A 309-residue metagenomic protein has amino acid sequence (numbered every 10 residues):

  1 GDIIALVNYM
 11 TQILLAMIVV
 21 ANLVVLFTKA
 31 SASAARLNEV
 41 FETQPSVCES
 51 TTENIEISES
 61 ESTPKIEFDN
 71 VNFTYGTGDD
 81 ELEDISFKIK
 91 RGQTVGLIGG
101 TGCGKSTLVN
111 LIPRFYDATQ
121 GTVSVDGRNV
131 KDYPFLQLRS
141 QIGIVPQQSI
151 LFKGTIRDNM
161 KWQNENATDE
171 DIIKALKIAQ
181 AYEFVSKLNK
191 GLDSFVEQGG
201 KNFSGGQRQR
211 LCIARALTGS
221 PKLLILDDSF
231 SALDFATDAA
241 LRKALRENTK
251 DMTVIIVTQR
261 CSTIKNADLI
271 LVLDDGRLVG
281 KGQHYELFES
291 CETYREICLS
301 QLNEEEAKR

Functional and structural regions predicted by a protein language model:
G1-N8: Membrane-water interface of transmembrane alpha-helices in multipass transporters/channels
A5, A21-N22, S106, V123: Residue-level detector of alpha-helix boundaries and kinks
L6, I13-V40: Cytosolic ends of transmembrane helices, especially the final helix of ABC transmembrane type-1 domains
A16, L23, V40-T43, A267 (+1 more regions): Amphipathic, soluble alpha-helical interaction motifs
E39, S46, K161: Conserved E/DxxT/N motif and adjacent residues on the DHp alpha2 helix of HisKA-family sensor histidine kinases
T43-S46, K190: Flexible, glycine-biased helix-capping/connector loops in cytosolic signal-transduction modules
S46-E61: Pre-NBD coupling/linker segments of ABC/ABC-like ATPases
I57-R309: ABC-type nucleotide-binding domain
